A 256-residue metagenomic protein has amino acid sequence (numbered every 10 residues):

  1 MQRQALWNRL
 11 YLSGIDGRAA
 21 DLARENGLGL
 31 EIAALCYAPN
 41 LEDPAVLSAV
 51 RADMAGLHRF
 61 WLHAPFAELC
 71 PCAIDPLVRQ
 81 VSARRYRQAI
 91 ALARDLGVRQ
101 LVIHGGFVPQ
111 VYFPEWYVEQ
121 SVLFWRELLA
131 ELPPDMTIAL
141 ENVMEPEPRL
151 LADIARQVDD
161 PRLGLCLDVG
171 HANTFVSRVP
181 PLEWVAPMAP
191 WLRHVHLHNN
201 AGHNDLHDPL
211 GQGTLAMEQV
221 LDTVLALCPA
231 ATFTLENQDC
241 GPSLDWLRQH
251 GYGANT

Functional and structural regions predicted by a protein language model:
M1-A5, R18-A23, R99, P148 (+2 more regions): Histidine-acidic metal/acid-base catalytic patches
M1-Q88, T256: N-terminal pre-domain/capping segments
A5-G14, L28-I32, F60-A64, L101-I103 (+4 more regions): Hydrophobic faces of well-ordered beta-strands that scaffold small-molecule active sites in alpha/beta enzyme cores
Y11-D21, A34-S48, C70-A73, P109-F113 (+4 more regions): Acidic-and-aromatic substrate-binding clefts and catalytic sites of carbohydrate-active enzymes
P44-A49, V78-R87, E115-W125, A152 (+2 more regions): Charged helix-capping and loop-helix junction motifs
V50-A67, S121-D135, M217-V224, C228-P229: Alpha-helix-loop-beta-strand connector modules within alpha/beta enzyme cores
F66-C70, V108-Q110, N199-N204: Conserved radical SAM core fold
C72-G164: Active-site acidic/histidine proton-transfer and metal-coordination neighborhood in alpha/beta enzyme cores
